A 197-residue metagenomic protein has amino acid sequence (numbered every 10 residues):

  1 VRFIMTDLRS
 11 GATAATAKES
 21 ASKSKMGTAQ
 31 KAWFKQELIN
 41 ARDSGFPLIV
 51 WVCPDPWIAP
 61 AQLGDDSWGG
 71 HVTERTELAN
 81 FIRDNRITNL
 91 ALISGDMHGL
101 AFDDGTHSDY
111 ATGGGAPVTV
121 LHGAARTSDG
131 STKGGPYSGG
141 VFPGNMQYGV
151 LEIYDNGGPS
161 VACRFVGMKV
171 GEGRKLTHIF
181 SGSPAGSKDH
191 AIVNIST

Functional and structural regions predicted by a protein language model:
V1-T197: Metal-dependent phosphoester/phosphodiester hydrolase catalytic core
